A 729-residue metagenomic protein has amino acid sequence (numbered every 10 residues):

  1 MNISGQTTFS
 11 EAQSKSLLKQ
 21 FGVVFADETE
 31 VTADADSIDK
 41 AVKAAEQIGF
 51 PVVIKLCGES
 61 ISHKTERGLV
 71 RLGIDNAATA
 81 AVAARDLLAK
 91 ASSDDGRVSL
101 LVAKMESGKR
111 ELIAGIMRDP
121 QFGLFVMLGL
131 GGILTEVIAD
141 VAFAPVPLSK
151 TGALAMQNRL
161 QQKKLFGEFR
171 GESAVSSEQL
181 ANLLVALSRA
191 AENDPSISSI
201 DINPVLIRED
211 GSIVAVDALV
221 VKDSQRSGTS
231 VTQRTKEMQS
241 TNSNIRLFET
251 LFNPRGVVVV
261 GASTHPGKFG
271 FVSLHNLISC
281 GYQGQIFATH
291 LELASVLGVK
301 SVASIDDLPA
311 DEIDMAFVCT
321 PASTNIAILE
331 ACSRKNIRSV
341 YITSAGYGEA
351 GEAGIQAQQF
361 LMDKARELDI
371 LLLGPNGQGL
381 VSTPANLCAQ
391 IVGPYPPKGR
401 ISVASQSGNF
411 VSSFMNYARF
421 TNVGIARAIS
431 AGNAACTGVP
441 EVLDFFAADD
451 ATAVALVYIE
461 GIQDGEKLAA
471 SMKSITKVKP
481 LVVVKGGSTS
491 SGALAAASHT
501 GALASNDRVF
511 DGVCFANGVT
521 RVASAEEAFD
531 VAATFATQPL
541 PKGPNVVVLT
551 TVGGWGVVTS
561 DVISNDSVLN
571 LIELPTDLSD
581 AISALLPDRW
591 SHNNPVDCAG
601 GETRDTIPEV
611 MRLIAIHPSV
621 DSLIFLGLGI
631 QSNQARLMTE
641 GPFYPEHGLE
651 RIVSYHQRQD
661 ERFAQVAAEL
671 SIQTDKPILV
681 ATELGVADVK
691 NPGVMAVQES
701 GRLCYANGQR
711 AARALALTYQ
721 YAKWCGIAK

Functional and structural regions predicted by a protein language model:
M1-K729: Catalytic-core regions of core metabolic enzymes, especially those transforming organic acids/acyl-group intermediates
